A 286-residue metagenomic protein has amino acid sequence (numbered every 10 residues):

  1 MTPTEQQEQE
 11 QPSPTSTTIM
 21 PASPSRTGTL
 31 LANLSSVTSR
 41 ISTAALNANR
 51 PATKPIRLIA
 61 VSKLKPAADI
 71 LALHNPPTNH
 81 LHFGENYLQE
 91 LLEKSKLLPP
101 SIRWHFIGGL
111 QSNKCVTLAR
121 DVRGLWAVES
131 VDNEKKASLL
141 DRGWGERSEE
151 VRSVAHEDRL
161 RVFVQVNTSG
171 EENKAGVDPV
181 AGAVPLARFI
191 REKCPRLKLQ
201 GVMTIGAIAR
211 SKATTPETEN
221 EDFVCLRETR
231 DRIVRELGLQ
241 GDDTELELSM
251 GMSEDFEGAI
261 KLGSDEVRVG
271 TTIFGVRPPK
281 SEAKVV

Functional and structural regions predicted by a protein language model:
T2-E5, E10-E254, I260-L262, F274-V276: Conserved alpha/beta-domain cores
P3, V285-V286: A positional/structural detector of protein chain ends, strongest at the extreme C-terminus and weakly at the extreme
S264-V285: Gly/Pro- and small hydrophobic-enriched strand-loop and loop-to-helix capping segments that sit at the rims
